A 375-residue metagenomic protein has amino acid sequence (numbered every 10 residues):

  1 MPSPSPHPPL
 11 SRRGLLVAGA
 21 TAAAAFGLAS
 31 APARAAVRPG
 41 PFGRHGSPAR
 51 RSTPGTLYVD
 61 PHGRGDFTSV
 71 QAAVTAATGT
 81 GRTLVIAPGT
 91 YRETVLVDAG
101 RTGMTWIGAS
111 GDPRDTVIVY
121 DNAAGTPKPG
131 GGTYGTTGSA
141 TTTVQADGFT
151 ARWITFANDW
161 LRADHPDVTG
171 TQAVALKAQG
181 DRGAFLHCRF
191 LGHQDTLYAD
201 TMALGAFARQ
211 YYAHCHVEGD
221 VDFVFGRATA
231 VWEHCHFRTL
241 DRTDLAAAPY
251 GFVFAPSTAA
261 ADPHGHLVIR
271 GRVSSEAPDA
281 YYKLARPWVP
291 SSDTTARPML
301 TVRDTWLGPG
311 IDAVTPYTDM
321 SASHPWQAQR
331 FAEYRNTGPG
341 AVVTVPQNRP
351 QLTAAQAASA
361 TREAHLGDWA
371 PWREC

Functional and structural regions predicted by a protein language model:
M1-L10, T21-L28, A35-V37: N-terminal secretory signal peptides
P9-L10, A31, Q327, A332: Short alpha-helical segments used as structural interaction elements across diverse proteins
L10-S11, S52: RNase H-like, metal-dependent ribonuclease domains
L16-A18, F26-P54: N-terminal low-complexity, Pro/Thr-rich disordered segments that flank secretion/membrane-targeting signals
G19-A20, V342: Enrichment for repetitive, rod-forming helical segments
G40-C375: Sequence-level preference for short, compositionally simple segments enriched in small aliphatic or small polar residues
